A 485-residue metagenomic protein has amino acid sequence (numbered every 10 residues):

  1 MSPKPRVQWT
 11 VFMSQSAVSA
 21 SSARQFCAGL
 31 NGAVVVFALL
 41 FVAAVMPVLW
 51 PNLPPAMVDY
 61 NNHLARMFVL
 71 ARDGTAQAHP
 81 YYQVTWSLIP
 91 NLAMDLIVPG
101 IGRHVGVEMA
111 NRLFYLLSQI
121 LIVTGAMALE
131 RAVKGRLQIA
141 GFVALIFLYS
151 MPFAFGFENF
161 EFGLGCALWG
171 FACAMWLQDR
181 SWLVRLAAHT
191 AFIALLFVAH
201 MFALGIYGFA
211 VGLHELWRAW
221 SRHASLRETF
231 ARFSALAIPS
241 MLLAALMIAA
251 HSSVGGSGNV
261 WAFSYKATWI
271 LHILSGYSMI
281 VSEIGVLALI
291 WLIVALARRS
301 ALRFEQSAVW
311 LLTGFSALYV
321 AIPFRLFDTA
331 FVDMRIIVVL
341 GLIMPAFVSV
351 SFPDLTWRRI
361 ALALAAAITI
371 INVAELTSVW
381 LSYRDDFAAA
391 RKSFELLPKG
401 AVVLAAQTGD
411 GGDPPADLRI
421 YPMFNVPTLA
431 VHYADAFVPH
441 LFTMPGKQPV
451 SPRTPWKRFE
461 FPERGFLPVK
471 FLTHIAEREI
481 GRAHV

Functional and structural regions predicted by a protein language model:
P5, A346, V350-L376: Signature aromatic-anchored transmembrane alpha helix within multi-pass, membrane-resident enzymes that catalyze glycan
P54-N62, G74-A76, P90-N91, A187 (+2 more regions): Transmembrane catalytic cores of multi-pass membrane glycosyltransferases and polysaccharide-assembly enzymes
A65-R72, Q83-V107: Short hydrophobic/aromatic helix or loop-helix immediately within or flanking a transmembrane segment in polytopic
L113-V133: Transmembrane-helix motifs of polytopic, lipid-linked glycan transferases
A126-L148: Transmembrane-helix signature of polytopic, membrane-embedded enzymes that assemble or transfer cell-envelope glycans
F155-F162: Short acidic/glycine- and proline-prone juxtamembrane loop motifs at membrane-interface regions of multi-pass membrane
F327-D354: Hydrophobic/aromatic-rich transmembrane helices and adjacent perimembrane loops
Y383-D386, S393-R478, R482: Short periplasmic/luminal acceptor-recognition loop of GT-C membrane glycosyltransferases, typified by
